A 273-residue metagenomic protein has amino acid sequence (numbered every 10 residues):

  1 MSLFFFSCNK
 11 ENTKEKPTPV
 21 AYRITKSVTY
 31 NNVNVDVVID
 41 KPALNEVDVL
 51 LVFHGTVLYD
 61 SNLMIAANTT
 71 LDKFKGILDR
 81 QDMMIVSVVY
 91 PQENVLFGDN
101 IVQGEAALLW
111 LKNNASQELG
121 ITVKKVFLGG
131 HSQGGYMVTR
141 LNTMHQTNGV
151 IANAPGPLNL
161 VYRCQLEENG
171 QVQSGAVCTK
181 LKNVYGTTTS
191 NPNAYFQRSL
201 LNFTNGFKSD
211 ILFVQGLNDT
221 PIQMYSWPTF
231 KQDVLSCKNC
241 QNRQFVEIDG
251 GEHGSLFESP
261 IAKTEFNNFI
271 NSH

Functional and structural regions predicted by a protein language model:
T13-L44: N-terminal cap/lid segment of alpha/beta-hydrolase-fold proteins
P42-V49, F207-K208: Proline/glycine-enriched tight loop/beta-turn segments at coil->beta junctions that connect or precede beta-strands
N45-V47, G55-V95: Short substrate-entry loop that stabilizes the transition state in hydrolases
M64, P155, L160-F203: Mobile cap/lid helix-loop segments that gate and shape the active-site cleft of serine hydrolases
A106-S132, M144: Gly/Ser-rich "nucleophile elbow"/oxyanion-hole loop immediately N-terminal to the catalytic nucleophile in hydrolases
G135-H145: Short glycine-enriched nucleophile-adjacent loop and the immediately C-terminal alpha-helix near the catalytic center
F207, F213-Q215: Short beta-strand/loop motif that positions the catalytic acidic residue of the alpha/beta-hydrolase fold
V214, P221, W227-H273: C-terminal catalytic histidine-bearing segment of alpha/beta-hydrolase fold enzymes
